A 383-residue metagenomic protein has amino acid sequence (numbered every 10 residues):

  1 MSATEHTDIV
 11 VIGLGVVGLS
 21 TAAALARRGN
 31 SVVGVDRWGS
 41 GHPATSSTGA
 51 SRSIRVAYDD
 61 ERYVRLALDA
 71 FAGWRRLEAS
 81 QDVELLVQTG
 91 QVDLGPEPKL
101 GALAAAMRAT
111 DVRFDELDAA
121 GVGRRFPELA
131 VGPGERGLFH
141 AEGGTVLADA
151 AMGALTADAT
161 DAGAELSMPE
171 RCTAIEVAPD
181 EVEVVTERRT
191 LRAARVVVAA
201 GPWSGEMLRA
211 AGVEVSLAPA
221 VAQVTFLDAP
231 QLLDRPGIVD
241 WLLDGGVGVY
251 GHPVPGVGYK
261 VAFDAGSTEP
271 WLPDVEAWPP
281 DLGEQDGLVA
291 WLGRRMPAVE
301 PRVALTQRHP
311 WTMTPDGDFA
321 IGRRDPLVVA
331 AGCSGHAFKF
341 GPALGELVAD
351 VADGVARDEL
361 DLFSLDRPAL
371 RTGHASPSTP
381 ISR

Functional and structural regions predicted by a protein language model:
A3-V17: Beta1/beta-strand and adjacent pyrophosphate-binding region of the FAD-binding site in flavoprotein oxidoreductases
E5-T7, T186-R195: Core beta-strand elements of the Rossmann-like FAD/NAD(P) dinucleotide-binding domain in flavoenzyme oxidoreductases
A23-R27, E84-L86, P202-D325: Active-site substrate-recognition segment that forms the wall of the catalytic cavity or substrate channel
R27-S46: Glycine-rich FAD pyrophosphate-binding loop
S51-R125, G248-V249: Dinucleotide-binding Rossmann-like beta1-alpha1 core, especially the glycine-rich loop that anchors the ADP
L94-A162, S167-M168, A174-P179: Flavin (FAD/FMN) cofactor-binding and adjacent substrate-gating region of FAD-dependent oxidoreductase domains
T173-L191: Conserved beta-strand-loop-beta-strand element in the redox core of flavoprotein oxidoreductases
R294-R383: C-terminal catalytic lobe of FAD-dependent flavoproteins
